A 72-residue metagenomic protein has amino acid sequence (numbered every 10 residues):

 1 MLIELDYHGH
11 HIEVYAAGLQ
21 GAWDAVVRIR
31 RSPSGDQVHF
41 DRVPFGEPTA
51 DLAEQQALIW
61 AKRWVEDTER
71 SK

Functional and structural regions predicted by a protein language model:
M1-P33: N-terminal segment of the canonical double-stranded RNA-binding domain
L2-D6, V38, W60, W64-K72: Intrinsically disordered, low-complexity regions
Q20, Q37, Q55-Q56: Residue-identity detector for glutamine
Q37-L52: A short, exposed loop/beta-hairpin motif centered on an aromatic-Gly-Thr core
P48-E66: A short, charged, amphipathic alpha-helix used as a generic interaction element across diverse proteins
